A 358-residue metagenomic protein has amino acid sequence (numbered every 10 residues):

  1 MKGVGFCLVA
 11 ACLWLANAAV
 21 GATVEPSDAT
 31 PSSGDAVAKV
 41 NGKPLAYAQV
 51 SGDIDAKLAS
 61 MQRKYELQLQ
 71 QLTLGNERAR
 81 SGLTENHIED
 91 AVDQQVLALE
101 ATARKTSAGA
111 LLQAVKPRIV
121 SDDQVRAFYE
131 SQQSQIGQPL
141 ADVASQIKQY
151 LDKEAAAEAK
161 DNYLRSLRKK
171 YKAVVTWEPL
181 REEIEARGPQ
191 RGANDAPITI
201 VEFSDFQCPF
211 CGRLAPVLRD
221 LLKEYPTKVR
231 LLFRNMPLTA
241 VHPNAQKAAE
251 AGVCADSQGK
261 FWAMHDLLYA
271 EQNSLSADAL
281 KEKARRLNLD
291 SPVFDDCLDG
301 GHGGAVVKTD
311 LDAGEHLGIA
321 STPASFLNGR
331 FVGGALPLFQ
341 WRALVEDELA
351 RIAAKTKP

Functional and structural regions predicted by a protein language model:
M1-R78, D161-R165, K169, A173 (+5 more regions): Short, low-structural-confidence N-terminal segments
A22-Q146: N-terminal targeting/tethering segments
Y47-L58, T84-E89, D93-Q94, A98 (+18 more regions): Extracytoplasmic/secreted envelope proteins and their assembly/folding machinery, especially bacterial periplasmic
R63-K64, L74, V201, F206 (+2 more regions): Structural alpha/beta surface segment adjacent to cysteine/selenocysteine redox centers across thiol/disulfide enzymes
T73-R78, D266-L267, P292-C297: Short glycine/proline- and acidic residue-enriched helix-loop micro-motifs that form flexible lids or anion-recognition
S145, Q149, K153, A173 (+2 more regions): C-terminal cap of thioredoxin/glutaredoxin-like
T176-L180, V229: Thiolate-centered catalytic microenvironments shared by cysteine-dependent enzyme domains
